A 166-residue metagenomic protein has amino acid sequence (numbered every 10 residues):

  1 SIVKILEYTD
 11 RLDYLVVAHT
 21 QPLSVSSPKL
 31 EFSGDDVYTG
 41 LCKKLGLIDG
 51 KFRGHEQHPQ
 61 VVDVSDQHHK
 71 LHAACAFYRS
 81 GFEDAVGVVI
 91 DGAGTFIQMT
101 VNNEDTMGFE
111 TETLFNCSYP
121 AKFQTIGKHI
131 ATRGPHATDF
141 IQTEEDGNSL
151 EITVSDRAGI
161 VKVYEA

Functional and structural regions predicted by a protein language model:
S1-A166: Short acidic/glycine-rich loops and adjacent helix/strand connectors that line catalytic pockets where negatively
